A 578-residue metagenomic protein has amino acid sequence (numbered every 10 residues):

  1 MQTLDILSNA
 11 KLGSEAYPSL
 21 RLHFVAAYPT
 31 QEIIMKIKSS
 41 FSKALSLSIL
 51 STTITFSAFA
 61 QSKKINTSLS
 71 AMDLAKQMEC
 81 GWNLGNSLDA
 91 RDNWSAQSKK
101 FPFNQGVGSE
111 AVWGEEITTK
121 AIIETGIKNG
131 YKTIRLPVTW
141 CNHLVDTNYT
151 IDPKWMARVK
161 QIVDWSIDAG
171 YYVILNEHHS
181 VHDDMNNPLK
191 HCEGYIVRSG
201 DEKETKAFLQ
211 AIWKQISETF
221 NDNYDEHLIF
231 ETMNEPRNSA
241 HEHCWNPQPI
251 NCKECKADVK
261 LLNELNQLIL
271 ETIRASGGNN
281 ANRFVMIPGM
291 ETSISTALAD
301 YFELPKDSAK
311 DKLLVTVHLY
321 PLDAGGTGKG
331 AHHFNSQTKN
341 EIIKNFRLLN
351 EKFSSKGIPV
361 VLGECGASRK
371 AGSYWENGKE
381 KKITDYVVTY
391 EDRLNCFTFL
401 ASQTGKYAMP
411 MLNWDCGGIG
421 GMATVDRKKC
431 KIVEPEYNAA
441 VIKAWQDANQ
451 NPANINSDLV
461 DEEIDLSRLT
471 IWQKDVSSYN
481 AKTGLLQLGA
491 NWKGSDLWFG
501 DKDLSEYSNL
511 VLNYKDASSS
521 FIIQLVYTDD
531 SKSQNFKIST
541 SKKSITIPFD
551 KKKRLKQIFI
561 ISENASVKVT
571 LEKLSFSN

Functional and structural regions predicted by a protein language model:
K36-S48: Bacterial N-terminal signal peptides that target proteins for export
Q61-T133: N-terminal carbohydrate-binding accessory modules
A71, K76-C80, L84, N454-S478: Extracellular carbohydrate-recognition regions
G85-T118, T147-I151, A324-E341, T384-T389: Acidic/histidine-rich helix-loop elements that form or flank divalent-metal/phosphate-binding sites at the catalytic
W113-T133, N148-E177, N187-T232, L262-T272: An active-site-proximal structural segment forming one wall of the substrate-binding cleft that immediately precedes
V197-A331, S336-A371, K406-Y407: Active-site region of glycoside hydrolase catalytic domains
I343-N449: Substrate-binding cleft of secreted/luminal carbohydrate-active enzymes
G484-R554, S562-T570, S575-S577: Extracellular ligand-binding interfaces
